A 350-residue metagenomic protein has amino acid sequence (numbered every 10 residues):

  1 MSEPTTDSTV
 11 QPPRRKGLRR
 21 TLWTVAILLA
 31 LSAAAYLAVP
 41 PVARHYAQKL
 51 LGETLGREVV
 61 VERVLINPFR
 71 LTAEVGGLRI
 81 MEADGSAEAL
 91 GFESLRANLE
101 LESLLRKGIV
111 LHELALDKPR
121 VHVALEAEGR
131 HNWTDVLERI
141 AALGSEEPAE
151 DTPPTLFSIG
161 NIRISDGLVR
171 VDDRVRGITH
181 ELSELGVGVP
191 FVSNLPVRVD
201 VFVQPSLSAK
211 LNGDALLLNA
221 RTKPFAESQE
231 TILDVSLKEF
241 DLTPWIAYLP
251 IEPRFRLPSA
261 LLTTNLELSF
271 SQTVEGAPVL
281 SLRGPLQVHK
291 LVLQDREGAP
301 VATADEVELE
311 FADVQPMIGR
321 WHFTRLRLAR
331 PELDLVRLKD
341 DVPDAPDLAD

Functional and structural regions predicted by a protein language model:
S2-E3, G77-V192, P253-S259, A277-P278 (+1 more regions): Secondary-structure transition motifs
S2-E58: N-terminal type II signal-anchor transmembrane helix that functions as the membrane-insertion/stop-transfer segment
R57-G85, G276: N-terminal leader/targeting pre-sequences
V59-E62, E150, F202-Q204, L217-N219 (+2 more regions): Short structured motifs
G77, L143, G167, L185 (+3 more regions): Flexible, solvent-exposed coil segments and beta strand-coil junctions, predominantly the extracellular/periplasmic
G77-I80, V203-K210, A220: Short beta-strand segments that buttress and anchor functional surface loops
G188-A209: N-terminal glycine/threonine-rich, aromatic-flanked beta-hairpin/loop signature
P258-Q272, V279: Transmembrane beta-barrel wall of Gram-negative outer-membrane proteins
